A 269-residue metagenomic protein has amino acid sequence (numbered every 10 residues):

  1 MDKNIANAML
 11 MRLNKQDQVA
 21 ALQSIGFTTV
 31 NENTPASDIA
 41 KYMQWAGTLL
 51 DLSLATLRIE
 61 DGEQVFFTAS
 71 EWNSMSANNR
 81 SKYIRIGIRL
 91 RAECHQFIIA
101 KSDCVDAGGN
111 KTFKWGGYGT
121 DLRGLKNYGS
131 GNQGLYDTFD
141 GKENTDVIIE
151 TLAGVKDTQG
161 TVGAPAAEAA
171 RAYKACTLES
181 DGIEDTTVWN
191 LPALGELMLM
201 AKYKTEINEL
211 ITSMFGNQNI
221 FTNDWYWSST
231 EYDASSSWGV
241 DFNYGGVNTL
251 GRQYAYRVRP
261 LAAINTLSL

Functional and structural regions predicted by a protein language model:
D2-D185, R252-A255, R259-L269: Short, compositionally biased
D2-Q18, L194-L269: C-terminal, surface-exposed recognition/capping segments
T48, M75, Y118, P192 (+2 more regions): Enriched - but not universal
I99, L191-P192: Short hydrophobic beta-strand that contains or immediately precedes a catalytic carboxylate
T186-N190: Alpha-helical scaffolds flanking conserved acidic
